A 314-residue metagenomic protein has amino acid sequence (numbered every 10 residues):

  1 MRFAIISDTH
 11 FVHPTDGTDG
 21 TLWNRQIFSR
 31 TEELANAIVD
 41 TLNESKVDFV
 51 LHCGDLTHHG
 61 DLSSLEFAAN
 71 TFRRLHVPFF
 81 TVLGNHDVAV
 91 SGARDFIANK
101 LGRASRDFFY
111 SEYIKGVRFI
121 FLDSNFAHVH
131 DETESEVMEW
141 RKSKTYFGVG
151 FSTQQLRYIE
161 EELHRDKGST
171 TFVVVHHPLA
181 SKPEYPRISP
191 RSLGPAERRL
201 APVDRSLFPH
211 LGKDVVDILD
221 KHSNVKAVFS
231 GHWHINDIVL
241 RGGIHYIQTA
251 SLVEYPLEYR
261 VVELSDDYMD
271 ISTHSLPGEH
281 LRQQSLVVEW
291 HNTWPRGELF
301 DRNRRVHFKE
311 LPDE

Functional and structural regions predicted by a protein language model:
M1-E66: N-terminal active-site segment of His-dependent metallophosphoesterases
M1-G17, F126-D131, V173-S189, G278-L281: Short, solvent-exposed beta-strand-terminating loops
D8, G54-D55, G84-N85, L122 (+2 more regions): Active-site glycine-centered loops adjacent to acidic/histidine catalytic or metal-binding residues that shape
V12-P14, H59-G60, V88-S91, H128-H130 (+4 more regions): Short catalytic/ligand-binding loop motif for oxyanion handling, primarily in non-cytosolic enzymes, centered on
R30, A37-F49, E136-H245, T293-P312: His/acidic metal-ligating clusters that form di-metal
L62, E66-D166, T170, R198 (+4 more regions): Extended active-site neighborhood of metal-dependent phosphoesterases/phosphodiesterases
N236-E314: Binuclear metal-dependent phosphoesterase catalytic core
